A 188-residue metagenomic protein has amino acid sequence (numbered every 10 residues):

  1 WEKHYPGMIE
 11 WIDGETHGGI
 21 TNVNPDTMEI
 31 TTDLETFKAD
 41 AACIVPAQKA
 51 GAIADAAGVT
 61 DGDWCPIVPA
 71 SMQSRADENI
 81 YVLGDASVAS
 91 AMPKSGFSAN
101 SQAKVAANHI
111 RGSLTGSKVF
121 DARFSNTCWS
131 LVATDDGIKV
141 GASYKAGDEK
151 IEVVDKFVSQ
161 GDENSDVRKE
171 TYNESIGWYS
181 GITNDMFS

Functional and structural regions predicted by a protein language model:
W1-D63: A Rossmann-like FAD-binding core segment of flavoenzymes
W1-P6, M28-P46, M72, V119-D136 (+1 more regions): A short, terminal or domain-edge coil/loop segment
E15-G18, D26, A70, A86 (+1 more regions): Short, solvent-exposed coil/turn elements at secondary-structure transition points
T36-S101: FAD-site-proximal beta/loop scaffold in flavoenzymes
D63-Y81, A122, V132-E152: FAD-binding beta-loop-beta segment adjacent to the flavin cofactor pocket
A86-N126, S130-V132, V140-G141: A conserved FAD-binding loop/helix module that cradles the flavin
K139-S188: C-terminal auxiliary extensions adjacent to catalytic cores
